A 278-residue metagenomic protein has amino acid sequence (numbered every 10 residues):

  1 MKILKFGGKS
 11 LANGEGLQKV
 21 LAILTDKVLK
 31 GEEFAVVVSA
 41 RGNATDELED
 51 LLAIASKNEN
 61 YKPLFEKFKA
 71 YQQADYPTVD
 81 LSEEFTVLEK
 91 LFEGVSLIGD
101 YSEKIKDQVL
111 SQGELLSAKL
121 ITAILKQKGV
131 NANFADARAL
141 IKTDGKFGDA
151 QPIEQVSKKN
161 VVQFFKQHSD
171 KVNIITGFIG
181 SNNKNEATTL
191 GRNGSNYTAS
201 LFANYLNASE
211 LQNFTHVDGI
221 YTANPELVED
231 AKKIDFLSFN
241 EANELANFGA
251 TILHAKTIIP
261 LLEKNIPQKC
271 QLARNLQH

Functional and structural regions predicted by a protein language model:
M1-L253, I258: Nucleotide/pyrophosphate-binding catalytic subdomain
H254, N265-L272: Acidic/polar loop patches that form or flank catalytic/metal-binding clefts of enzymes that bind anionic ligands
L261: Acidic-aromatic/histidine active-site loop/patch
R274-H278: Long, charged amphipathic helices and adjacent flexible linkers at domain junctions
